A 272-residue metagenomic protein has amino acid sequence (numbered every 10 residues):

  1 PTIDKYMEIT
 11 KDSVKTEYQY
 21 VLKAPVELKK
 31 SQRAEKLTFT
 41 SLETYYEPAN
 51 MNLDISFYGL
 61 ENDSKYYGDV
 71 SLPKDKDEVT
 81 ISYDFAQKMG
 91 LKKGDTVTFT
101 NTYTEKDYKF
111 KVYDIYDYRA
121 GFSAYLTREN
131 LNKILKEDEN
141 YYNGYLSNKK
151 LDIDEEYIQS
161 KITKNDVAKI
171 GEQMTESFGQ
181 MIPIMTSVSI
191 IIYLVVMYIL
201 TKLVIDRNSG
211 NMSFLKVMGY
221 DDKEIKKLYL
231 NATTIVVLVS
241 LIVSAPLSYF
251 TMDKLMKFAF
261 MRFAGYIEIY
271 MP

Functional and structural regions predicted by a protein language model:
T2, V195-L200, S209, P246 (+1 more regions): Transmembrane alpha-helix boundary/anchor motif
T2-M185: Basic-flanked hydrophobic alpha-helices used for secretion and membrane insertion
D154-Y198, L203-R207, F214, L228 (+1 more regions): Peri-transmembrane interface segments
S187, I191-L194, T234, L238-P246 (+1 more regions): Generic alpha-helical transmembrane segments of integral inner-membrane proteins, especially permease/transport modules
M212, M218: Conserved phosphate/oxyanion-binding catalytic-loop motifs
K226-L230, T234: Interfacial transmembrane-helix starts/ends
K227, V239-P272: Short helix-loop junctions at transmembrane helix boundaries
